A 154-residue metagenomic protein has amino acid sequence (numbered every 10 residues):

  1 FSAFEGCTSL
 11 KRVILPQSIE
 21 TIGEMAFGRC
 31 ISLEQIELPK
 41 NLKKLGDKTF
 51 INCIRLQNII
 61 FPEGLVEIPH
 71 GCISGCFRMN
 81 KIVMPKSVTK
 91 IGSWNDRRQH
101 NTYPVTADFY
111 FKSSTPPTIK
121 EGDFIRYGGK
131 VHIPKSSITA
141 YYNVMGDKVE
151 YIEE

Functional and structural regions predicted by a protein language model:
F1-E5, G23-G28, G46-T49, P69-S74 (+2 more regions): Consensus positions within tandem repeat domains that build extended binding/scaffold surfaces
C7-T21, I31-K44, I54-E67, F77-K90 (+3 more regions): Structural signature of tandem-repeat unit edges
N95-T102, G122-R126, V144: A structural signal for leucine-rich repeat
I138-Y142: Short, surface-exposed beta-strand/loop "edge" segments at domain boundaries and coil↔beta transitions
N143-E150: Helix-loop-beta element that forms the nucleotide-linked donor phosphate-binding surface in glycosyltransferases
